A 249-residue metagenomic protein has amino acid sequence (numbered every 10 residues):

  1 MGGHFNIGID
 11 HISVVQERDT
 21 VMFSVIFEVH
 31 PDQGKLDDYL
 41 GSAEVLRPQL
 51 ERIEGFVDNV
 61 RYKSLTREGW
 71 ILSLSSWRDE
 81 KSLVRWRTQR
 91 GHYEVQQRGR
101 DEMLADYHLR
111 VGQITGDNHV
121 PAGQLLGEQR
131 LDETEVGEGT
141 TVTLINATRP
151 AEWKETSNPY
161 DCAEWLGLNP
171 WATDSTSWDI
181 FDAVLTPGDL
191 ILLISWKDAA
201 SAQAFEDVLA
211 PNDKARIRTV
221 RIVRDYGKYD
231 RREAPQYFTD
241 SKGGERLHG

Functional and structural regions predicted by a protein language model:
F5-I71, E80-R85, E102-G249: Short S/T/G/P-rich N-terminal loop/turn motif that feeds into the first structured element of a domain
R85-T88, Q97: Phosphate-coordinating loops and pocket residues in cytosolic domains that bind phosphorylated ligands
